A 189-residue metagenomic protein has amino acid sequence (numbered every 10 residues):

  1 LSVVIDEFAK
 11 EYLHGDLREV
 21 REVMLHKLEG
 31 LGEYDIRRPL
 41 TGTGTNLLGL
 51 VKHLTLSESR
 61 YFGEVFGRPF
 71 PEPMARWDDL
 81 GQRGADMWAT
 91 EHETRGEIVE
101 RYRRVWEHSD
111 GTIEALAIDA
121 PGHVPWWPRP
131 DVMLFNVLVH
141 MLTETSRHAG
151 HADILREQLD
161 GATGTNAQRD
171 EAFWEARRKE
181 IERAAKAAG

Functional and structural regions predicted by a protein language model:
L1-V3, K10-E29, E33-R83, V124-G189: Short, contiguous alpha-helical
S2-I5, W88: A short alpha-helix capping/helix-coil boundary motif
V23, G49, H53, R101-R104 (+1 more regions): Non-catalytic alpha-helical scaffold/packing segments enriched in small hydrophobic residues
R60, G111-I118: Glycine-rich, acidic and aromatic/proline-enriched surface loops and short helix-turn segments that act as binding
P69-H108: Helix-adjacent hinge/juxtasegments
